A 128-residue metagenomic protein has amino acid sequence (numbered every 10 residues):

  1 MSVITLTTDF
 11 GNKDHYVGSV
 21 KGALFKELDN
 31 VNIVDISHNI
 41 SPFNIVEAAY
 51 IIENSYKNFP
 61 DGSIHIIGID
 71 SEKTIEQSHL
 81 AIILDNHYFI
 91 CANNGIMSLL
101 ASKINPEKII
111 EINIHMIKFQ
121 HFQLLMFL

Functional and structural regions predicted by a protein language model:
M1-T5: Extreme N-terminal starter segment of soluble prokaryotic enzymes
V17: Glycine-rich phosphate/diphosphate-binding loop of Rossmann-like nucleotide-binding domains
A23-V31: Short helix-loop-beta junction
E27, F43-N54, N58-I69, K73-F127: Active-site histidine-anchored catalytic micro-motif
N32-I40: A short beta-strand-loop structural module common to alpha/beta enzyme folds
